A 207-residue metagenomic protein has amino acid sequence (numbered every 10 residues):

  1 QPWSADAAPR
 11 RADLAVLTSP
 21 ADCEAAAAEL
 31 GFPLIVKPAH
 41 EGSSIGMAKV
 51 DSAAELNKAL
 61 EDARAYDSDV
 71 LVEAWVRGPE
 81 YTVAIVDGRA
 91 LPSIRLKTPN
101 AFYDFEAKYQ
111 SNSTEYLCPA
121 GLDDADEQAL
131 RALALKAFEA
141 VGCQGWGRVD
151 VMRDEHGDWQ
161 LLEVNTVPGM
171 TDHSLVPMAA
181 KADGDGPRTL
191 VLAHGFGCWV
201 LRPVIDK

Functional and structural regions predicted by a protein language model:
Q1-P79: Active-site nucleotide/adenylate-binding loops and adjacent lid/helix of ATP-dependent enzymes
A8, D123-W199, K207: ATP-dependent carboxylate activation and anion-phosphoryl transfer catalytic cores that bind Mg-ATP to form
A12, L30-L34, I45, P79-Y81 (+4 more regions): Change "...and in nucleic-acid phosphodiester-cleaving endonucleases..." to "...and in nucleic-acid processing enzymes
P38-H40, Y109-S111, D172: Short, flexible turn/loop "capping" segments at secondary-structure junctions
S44, T114-L117, T171-V176: Short small-residue beta-strand/loop micro-motif enriched in glycine and branched aliphatics
D51-A132, D158-Q160: Phosphate-binding site of ATP-dependent enzymes
